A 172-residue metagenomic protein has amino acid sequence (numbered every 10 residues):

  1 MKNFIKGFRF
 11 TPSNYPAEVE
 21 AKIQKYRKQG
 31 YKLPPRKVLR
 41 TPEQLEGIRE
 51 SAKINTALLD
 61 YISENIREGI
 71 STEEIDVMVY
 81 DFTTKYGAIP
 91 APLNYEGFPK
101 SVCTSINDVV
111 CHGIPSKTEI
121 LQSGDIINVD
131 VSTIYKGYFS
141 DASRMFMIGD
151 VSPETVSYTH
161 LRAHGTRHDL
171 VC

Functional and structural regions predicted by a protein language model:
M1-Y31: Fe(II)/2-oxoglutarate
K2-I5, F10, R40, S105-Y138: Acidic/histidine-enriched ion/cofactor-binding microenvironments in catalytic or ligand-binding pockets
Q29-Q44, T56-I62: Generic N-terminal amphipathic, Lys/Arg-enriched alpha-helix
I48: Residue-level signal for inorganic ion chemistry
N55-S123, R167: Active-site cores enriched in adjacent His and Asp/Glu residues with nearby glycine-rich loops that coordinate divalent
S140-V156: Short, compositionally biased
T159-T166: Conserved small/polar residues in nucleotide/adenosyl-binding loops
V171-C172: Hydrophobic alpha-helical segments, chiefly the membrane-spanning helices and signal/signal-anchor peptides
